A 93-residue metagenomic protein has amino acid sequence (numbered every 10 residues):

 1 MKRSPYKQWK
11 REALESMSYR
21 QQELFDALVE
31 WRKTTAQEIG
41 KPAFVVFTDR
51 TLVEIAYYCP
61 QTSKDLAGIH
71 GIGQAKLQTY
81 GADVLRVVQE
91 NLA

Functional and structural regions predicted by a protein language model:
M1-A93: Accessory DNA-binding and partner-docking regions appended to nucleic-acid-acting proteins, especially the terminal
